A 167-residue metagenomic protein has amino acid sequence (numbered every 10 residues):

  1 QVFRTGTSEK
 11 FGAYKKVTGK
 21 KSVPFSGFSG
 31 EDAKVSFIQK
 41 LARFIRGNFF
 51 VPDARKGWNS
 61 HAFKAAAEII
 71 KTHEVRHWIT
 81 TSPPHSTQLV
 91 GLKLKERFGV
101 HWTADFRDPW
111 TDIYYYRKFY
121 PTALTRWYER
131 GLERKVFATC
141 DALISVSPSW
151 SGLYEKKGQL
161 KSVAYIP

Functional and structural regions predicted by a protein language model:
Q1-S60: A conserved catalytic-core segment of Leloir-type glycosyltransferases
V2-R4, T111, A123-P167: Donor nucleotide-sugar binding/catalytic pocket of nucleotide-sugar-dependent glycosyltransferases
T7, P83, F106-P109, P167: Histidine-centered beta-alpha loop that forms part of the nucleotide-sugar donor binding/catalytic region in diverse
K20-K21, E96-R97, Y120-A123, K161-V163: Short, hinge-like loop/turn segments at secondary-structure boundaries
A33-S36, A62, A66-T87, R97-T103: Short N-terminal targeting/anchoring amphipathic segment
H73, I113-F119: Short acidic, glycine/proline-rich loop/turn micro-motifs
S86-L89, S151: Short, well-ordered alpha-helical microsegments
V90-L94: A short acidic, amphipathic alpha-helical/loop segment
